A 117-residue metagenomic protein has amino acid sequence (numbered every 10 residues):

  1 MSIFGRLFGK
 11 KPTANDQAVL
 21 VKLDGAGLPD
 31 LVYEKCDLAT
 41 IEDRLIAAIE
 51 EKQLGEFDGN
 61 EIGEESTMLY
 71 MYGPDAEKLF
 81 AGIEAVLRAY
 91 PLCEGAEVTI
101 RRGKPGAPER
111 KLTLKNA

Functional and structural regions predicted by a protein language model:
S2-G27: N-terminal, charge-rich interaction modules
G25-L54: Surface-exposed, low-hydrophobicity interaction/linker segments
G27-V32, E77-F80, P105-P108: Short, surface-exposed beta-strand/loop "edge" segments at domain boundaries and coil↔beta transitions
I41, L45, G82-R88: Short amphipathic alpha-helices in soluble, non-transmembrane regions that often serve as interface/regulatory elements
A48-A81: Short, intrinsically disordered low-complexity segments
L69-M71, R102-P108: Short, conserved secondary-structure transition motifs
A89-K104: Conserved short beta-strand edge segments in small beta-sheet-based binding/regulatory domains
G106-A117: Short, low-order "capping/linker" segments at domain edges
